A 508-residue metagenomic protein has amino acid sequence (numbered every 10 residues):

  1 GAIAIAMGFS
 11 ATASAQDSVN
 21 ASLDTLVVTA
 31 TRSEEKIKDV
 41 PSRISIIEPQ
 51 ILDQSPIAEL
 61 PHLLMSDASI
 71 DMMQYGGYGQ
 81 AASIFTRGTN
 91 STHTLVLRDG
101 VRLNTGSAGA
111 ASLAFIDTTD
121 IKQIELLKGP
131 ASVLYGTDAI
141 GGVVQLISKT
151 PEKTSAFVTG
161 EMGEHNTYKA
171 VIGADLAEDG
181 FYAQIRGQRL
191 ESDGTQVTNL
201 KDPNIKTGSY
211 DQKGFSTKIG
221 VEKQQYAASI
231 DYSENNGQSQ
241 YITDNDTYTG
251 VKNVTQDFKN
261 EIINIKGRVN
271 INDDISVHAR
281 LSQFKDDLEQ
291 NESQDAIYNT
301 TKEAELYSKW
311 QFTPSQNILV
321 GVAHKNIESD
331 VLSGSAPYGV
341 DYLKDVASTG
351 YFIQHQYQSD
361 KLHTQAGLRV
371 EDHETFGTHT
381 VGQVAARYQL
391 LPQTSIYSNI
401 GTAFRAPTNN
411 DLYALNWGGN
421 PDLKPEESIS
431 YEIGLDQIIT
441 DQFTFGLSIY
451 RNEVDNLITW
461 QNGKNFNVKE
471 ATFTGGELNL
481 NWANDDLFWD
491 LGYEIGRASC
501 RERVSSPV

Functional and structural regions predicted by a protein language model:
G1-S55, P61-M65, D175-L176, K213 (+4 more regions): N-terminal Sec signal peptide and the immediately downstream disordered periplasmic leader that contains the TonB box
I44, L52, L64, I124-L126 (+3 more regions): Non-catalytic regulatory/gating segments with a bias toward low-complexity or hydrophobic composition
P61, M65-V101, K122: Extracytoplasmic beta-strand/coil segments of soluble accessory domains associated with Gram-negative outer-membrane
V101-K128: Short acidic/polar hinge/loop motifs at secondary-structure boundaries that mediate gating or recognition
Q145, E152-A156, E161, G173-F258 (+1 more regions): Periplasmic-side early beta-strands and strand-to-turn transitions of outer-membrane beta-barrels
T154, G180-A183, Q225-I230, Q238 (+6 more regions): Repeated loop/turn-to-beta-strand initiation elements of outer-membrane beta-barrel proteins
T249-I262, K266, I297, V346 (+3 more regions): Outer-membrane beta-barrel signature, preferentially recognizing the C-terminal barrel domain of Gram-negative
P314, Q358-H363, F445, I449-E453 (+1 more regions): Gram-negative outer-membrane beta-barrel transporters
